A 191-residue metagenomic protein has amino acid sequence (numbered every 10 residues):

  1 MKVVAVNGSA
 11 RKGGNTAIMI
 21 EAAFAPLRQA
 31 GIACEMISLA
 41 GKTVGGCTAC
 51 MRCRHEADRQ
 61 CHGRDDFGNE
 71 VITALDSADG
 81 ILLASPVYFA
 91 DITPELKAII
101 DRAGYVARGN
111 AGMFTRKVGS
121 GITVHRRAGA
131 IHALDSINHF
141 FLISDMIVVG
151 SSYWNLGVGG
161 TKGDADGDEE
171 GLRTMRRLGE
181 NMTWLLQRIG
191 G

Functional and structural regions predicted by a protein language model:
M1, F24, Q29-A30, F67-E70 (+2 more regions): Glycine-rich phosphate/pyrophosphate-binding loop and the adjoining helix
K2-A30: N-terminal beta1-alpha1 ligand-phosphate binding loop
I32-K42: A short beta-strand-loop structural module common to alpha/beta enzyme folds
K42-D76: Cysteine-cluster motifs in flexible loop/terminal segments that predominantly coordinate metals
H62-V148, S152-Y153: Helix-loop-strand module that forms the ligand-binding subsite of alpha/beta enzymes
